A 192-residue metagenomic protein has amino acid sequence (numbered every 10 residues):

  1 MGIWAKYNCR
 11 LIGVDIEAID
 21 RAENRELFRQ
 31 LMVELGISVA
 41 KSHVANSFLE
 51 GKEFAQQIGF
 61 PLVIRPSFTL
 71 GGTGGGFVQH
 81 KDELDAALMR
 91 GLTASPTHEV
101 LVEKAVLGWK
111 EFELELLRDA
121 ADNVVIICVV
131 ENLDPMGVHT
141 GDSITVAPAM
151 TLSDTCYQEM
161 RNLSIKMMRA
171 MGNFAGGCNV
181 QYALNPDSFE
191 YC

Functional and structural regions predicted by a protein language model:
M1-V180, L184-C192: N-terminal beta-alpha lobe that positions the nucleotide/phosphoryl donor in ATP/NTP-coupled carboxylate activation
